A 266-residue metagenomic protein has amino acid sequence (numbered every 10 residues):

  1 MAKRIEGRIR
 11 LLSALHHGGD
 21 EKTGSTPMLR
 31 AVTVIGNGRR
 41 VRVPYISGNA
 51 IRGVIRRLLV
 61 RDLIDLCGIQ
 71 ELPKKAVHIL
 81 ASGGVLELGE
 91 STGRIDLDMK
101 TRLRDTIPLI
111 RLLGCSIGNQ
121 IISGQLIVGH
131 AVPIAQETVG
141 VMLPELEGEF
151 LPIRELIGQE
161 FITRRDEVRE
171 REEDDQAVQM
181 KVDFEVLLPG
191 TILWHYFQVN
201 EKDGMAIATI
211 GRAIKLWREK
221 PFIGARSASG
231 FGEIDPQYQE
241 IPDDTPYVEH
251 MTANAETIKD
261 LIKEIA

Functional and structural regions predicted by a protein language model:
M1-A266: RNA-binding basic/glycine-rich loop and surface signature characteristic of RAMP-family CRISPR effectors
